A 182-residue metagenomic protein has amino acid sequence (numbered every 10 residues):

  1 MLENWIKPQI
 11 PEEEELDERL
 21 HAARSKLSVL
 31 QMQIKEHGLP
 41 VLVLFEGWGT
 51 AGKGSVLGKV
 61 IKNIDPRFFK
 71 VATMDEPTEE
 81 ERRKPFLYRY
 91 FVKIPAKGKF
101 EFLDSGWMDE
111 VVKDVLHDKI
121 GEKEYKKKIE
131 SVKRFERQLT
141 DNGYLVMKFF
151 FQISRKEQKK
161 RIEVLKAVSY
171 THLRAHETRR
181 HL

Functional and structural regions predicted by a protein language model:
M1-R19: Charged, amphipathic alpha-helical linker segments immediately N-terminal to NTP-binding catalytic cores
S28-I34: Pre-Walker A adenine-sensing motif
G38-L42: Pre-Walker A (Motif I) flank of P-loop NTPase domains
F45-G58: Glycine-rich phosphate-binding P-loop
R67-P77: Short beta-strand-centered segment that lines the nucleotide-binding/catalytic pocket of NTP-utilizing
E76-P85: AAA+/P-loop NTPase substrate/partner-engagement loops
F86, F91-K97, S105-Y170: ATP-dependent NMP and nucleoside kinases share a basic, alpha-helical "lid"
T171-T178: Conserved small/polar residues in nucleotide/adenosyl-binding loops
